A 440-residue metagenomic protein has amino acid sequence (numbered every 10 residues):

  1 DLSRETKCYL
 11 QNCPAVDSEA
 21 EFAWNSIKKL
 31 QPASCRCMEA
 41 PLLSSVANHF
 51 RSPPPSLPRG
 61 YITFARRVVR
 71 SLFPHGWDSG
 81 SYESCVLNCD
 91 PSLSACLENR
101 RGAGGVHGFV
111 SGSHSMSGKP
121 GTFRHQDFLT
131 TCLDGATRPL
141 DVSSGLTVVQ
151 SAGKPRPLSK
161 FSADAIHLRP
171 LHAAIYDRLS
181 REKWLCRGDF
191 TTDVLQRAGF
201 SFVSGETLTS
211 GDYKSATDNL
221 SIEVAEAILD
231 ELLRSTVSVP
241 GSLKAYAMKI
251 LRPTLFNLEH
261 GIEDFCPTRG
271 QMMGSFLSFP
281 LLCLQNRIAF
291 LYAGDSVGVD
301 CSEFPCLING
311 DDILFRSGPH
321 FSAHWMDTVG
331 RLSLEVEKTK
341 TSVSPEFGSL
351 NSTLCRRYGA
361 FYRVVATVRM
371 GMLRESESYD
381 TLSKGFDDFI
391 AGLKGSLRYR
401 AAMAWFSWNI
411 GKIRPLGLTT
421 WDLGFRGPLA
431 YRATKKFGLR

Functional and structural regions predicted by a protein language model:
D1, Y9-L10, W24-K29, A163-E182 (+4 more regions): Short, Φ-rich (hydrophobic/aromatic) sequence segments
D1-S151, K412-R414, L418-R440: Non-catalytic, polymerase-adjacent accessory regions of viral genome-replication enzymes
D78, R178-R187, V237-K244: Short secondary-structure capping/junction motifs at helix and strand boundaries
R124-G153, L195-S204, K244-E263: Reverse-transcriptase-like RNA-dependent polymerase core
G145, G153-D218, S278, L291 (+1 more regions): Active-site-proximal segment of RNA-dependent polymerases
F202-N309, L314-T328, V343-F347, T353-L354 (+3 more regions): Conserved polymerase palm-domain catalytic core
S333-R363: Conserved catalytic core of two-metal-ion nucleotidyltransferases
Y362-K394: Extended, charge-rich low-complexity interaction segments
